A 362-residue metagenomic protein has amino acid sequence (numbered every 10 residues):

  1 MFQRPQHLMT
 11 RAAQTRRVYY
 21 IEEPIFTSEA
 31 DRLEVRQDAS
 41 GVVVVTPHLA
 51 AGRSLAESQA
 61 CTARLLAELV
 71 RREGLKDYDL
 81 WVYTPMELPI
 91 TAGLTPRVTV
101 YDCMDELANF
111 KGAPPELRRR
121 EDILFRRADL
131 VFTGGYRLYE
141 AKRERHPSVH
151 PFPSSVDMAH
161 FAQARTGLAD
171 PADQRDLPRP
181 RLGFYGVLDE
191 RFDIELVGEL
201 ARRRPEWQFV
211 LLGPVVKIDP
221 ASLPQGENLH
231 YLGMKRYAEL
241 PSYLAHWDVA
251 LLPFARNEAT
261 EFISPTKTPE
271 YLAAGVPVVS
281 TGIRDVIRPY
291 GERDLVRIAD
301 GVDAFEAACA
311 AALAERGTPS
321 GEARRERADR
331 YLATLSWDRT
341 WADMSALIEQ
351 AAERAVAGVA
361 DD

Functional and structural regions predicted by a protein language model:
M1-E29, A201-R202: N-terminal subdomain of nucleotide-sugar transferases
Q3, F192, A238-Y243, A250-A273 (+1 more regions): Nucleotide-sugar-dependent
P114-V131: Membrane-proximal helix-turn-helix segments that form the acceptor-binding/catalytic region of lipid-linked
R137, F152-A164: Carbohydrate-associated surface elements
D173-F192, V197-A201, F209-L212, A333: Conserved donor-binding/catalytic core segment of Leloir-type glycosyltransferases
I218-L244: Nucleotide-activated donor-binding/catalytic signature segment of Leloir-type glycosyltransferases, i.e., the conserved
L295-D303, A310-G317: Conserved acidic donor-binding segment of nucleotide-sugar-dependent glycosyltransferases
S320-I348: A charged, aromatic-enriched C-terminal amphipathic alpha-helix characteristic of glycosyltransferases across folds
